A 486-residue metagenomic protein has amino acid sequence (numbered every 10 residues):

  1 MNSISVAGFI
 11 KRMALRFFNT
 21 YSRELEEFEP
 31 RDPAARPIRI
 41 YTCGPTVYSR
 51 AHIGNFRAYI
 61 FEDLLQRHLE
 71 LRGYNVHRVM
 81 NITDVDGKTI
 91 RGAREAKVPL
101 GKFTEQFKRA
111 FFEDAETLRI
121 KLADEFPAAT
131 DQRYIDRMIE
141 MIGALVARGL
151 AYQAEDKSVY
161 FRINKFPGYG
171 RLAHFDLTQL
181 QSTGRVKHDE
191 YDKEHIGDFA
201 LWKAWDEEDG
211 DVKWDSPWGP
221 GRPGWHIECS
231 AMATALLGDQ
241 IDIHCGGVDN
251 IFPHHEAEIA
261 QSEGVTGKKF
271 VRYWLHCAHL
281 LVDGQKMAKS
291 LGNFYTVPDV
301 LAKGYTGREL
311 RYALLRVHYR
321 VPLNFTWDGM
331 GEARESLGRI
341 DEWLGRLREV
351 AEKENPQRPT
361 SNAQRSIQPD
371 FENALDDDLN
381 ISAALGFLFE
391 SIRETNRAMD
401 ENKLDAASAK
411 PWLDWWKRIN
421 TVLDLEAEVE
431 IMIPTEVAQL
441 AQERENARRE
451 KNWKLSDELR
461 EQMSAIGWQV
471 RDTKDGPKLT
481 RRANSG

Functional and structural regions predicted by a protein language model:
M1, G8-Y48, Y59, D63 (+1 more regions): Alpha-helical recognition segments enriched in aromatics with Gly/Pro capping that present substrate-recognition
F9, F112-D136, E140, R148-L150 (+8 more regions): Non-catalytic interaction-recognition regions
S22-K121, M141, L479: N-terminal, positively charged nucleic-acid-binding surface of large information/translation enzymes
N75-H77, G149-E155, Q469-R471: Short, well-structured beta-strand/strand-turn elements
V79-D86, A129-Q132, D249: Short, solvent-exposed turn/loop segments enriched in Gly/Ser/Thr/Pro and often Arg
A93-L100, F126-D131, G247: The substrate-binding groove and active-site-proximal loops of carbohydrate-active enzymes, especially glycoside
N293-G486: Structural preference for alpha-helix termini/caps and helix-kink/transition segments
